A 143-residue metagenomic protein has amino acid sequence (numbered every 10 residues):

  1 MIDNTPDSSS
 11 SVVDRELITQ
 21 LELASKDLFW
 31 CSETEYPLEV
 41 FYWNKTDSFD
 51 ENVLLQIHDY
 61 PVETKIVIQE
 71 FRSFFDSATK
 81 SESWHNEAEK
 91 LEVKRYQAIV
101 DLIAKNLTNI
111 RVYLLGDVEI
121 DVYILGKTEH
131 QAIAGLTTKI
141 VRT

Functional and structural regions predicted by a protein language model:
M1-E92, I103-A104: N-terminal "domain-start" segment
K80-E82, R95-A98, L107-V112: Metal- and O2-centered redox machinery and metal/ROS homeostasis
K90-Q97, E119: Short, well-ordered coil↔helix boundary/capping segments
L102-T143: Amphipathic alpha-helical binding modules
